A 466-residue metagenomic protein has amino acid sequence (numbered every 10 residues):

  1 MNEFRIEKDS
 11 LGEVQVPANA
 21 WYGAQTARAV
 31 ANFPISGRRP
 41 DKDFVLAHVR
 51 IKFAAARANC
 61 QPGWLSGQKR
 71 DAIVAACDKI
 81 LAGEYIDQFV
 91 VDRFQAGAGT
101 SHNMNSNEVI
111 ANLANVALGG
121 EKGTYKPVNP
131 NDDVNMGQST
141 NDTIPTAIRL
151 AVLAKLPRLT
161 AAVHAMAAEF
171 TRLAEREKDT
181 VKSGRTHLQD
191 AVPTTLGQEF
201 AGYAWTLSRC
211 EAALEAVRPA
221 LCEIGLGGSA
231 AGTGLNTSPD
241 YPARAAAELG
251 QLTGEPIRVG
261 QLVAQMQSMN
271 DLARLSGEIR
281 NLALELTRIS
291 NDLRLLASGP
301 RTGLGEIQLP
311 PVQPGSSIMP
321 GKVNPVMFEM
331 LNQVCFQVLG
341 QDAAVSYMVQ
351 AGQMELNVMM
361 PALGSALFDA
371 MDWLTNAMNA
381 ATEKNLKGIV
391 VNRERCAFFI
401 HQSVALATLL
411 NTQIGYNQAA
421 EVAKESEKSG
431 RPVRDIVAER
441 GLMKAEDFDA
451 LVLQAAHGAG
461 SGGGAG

Functional and structural regions predicted by a protein language model:
M1-G466: Conserved, well-structured ligand/cofactor-binding cores
